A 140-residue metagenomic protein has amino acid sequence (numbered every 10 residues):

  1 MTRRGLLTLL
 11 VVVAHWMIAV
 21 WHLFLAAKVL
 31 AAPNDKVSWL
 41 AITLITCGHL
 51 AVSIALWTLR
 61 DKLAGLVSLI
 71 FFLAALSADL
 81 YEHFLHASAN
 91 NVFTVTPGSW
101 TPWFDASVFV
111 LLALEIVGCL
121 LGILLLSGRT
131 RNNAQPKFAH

Functional and structural regions predicted by a protein language model:
M1-I18, L114-H140: Cytosolic juxtamembrane helix and N-cap/initiation of the first transmembrane helix
M1-L6, L23-V37: Short juxtamembrane and helix-loop transition motifs at transmembrane-helix boundaries in membrane proteins
R3-W16, L40-L44, K62-L73, P102-A113: Alpha-helical transmembrane segments of integral membrane proteins
A14-F24, F71-E82: Aromatic-anchored segments of alpha-helical transmembrane domains
W21-A31, V52-L56, L85: Membrane-helix exit/interface motif
K28-S38, L80-S107: Interfacial non-cytosolic loop connecting adjacent transmembrane helices
T46-I54, S107-L124: Hydrophobic cores of alpha-helical transmembrane segments in multi-pass inner/ER membrane proteins, independent
L50-S68, L73, G128: Juxtamembrane helix-break-helix junctions at the cytosolic face of small multi-pass alpha-helical membrane proteins
